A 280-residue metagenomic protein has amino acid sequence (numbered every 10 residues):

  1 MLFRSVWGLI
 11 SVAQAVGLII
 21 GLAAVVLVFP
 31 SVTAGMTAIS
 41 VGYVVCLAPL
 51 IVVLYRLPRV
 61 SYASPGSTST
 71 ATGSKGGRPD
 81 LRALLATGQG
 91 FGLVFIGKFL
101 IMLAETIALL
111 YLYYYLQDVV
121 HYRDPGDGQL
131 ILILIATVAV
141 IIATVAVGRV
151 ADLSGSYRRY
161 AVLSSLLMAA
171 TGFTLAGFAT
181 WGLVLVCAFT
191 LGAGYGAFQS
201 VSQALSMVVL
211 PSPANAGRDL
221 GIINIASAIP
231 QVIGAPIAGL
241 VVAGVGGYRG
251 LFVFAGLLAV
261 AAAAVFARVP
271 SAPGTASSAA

Functional and structural regions predicted by a protein language model:
M1-F3, F198-P211: Intracellular juxtamembrane helix-capping segments at the cytosolic ends of symmetry-related transmembrane helices
M1-V12: Cytoplasmic helix-loop-helix junction between adjacent transmembrane helices in 12-TM secondary transporters
L27-Y43, L240-A259: A membrane-interface helix-boundary motif in multi-pass transporters
Y55-G97: Juxtamembrane intracellular "pre-TM" segments in multi-pass secondary transporters
L110-D127: Short amphipathic helix-loop junctions that connect adjacent transmembrane helices in Major Facilitator Superfamily/SLC
A143-S156, V242: Helix-to-loop junctions at the C-terminal end of transmembrane segments in multipass secondary transporters
L166-A179: C-terminal ends and interior cores of transmembrane alpha-helices in multi-pass membrane transporters/permeases
A214-G244: A late C-terminal transmembrane helix in Major Facilitator Superfamily
